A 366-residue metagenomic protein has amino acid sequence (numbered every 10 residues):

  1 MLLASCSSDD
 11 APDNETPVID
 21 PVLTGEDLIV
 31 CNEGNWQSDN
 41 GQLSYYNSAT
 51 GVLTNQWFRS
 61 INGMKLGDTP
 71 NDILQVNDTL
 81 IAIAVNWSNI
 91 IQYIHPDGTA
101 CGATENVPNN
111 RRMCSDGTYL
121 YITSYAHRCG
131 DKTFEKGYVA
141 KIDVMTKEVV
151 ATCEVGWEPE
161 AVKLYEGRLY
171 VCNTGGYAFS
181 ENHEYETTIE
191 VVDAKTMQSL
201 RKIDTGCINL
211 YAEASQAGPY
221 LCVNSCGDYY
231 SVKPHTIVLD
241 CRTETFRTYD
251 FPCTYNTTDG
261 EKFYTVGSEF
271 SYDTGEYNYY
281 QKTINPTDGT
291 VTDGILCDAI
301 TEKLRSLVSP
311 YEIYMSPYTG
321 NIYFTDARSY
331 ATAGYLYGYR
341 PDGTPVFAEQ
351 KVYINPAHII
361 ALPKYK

Functional and structural regions predicted by a protein language model:
M1-L28: Bacterial Sec-dependent N-terminal signal peptides
V18, K65-L74, P108-G117, W157-E166 (+5 more regions): Repeated scaffold domains used in trafficking and secretory/extracellular systems, primarily beta-propellers
V30, I83, I122-S124, V171-C172 (+3 more regions): Residue position within the beta-strands of beta-propeller blades
N35-D39, A84-W87, R128-G137, A178-T187 (+3 more regions): Short, solvent-exposed loop/turn segments at conserved positions within beta-propeller repeat blades
D39-G117, C129-G130: Post-signal peptide N-terminal segment of secreted/secretory-pathway proteins
L43-N47, E135-V144, Y185-A194, H235-D240 (+2 more regions): Beta-propeller blade signature
V52-K65, G98-E105, E148-C153, Q198-T205 (+3 more regions): A short beta-strand motif characteristic of beta-propeller blades
E154, P159-F270: Acidic, serine/threonine- and glycine-rich low-complexity intrinsically disordered segments that serve as flexible
